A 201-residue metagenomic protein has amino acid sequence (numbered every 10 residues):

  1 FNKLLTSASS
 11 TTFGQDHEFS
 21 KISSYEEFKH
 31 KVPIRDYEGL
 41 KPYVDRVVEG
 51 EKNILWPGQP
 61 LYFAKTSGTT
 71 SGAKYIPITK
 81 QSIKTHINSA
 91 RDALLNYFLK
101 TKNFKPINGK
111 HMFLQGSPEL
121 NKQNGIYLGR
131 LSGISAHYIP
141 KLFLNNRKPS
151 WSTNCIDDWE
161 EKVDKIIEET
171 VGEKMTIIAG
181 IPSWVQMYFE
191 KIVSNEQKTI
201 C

Functional and structural regions predicted by a protein language model:
N2-E18, I22-C201: Active-site phosphate/ATP/adenylate-binding loop shared across adenylate-forming ligases
